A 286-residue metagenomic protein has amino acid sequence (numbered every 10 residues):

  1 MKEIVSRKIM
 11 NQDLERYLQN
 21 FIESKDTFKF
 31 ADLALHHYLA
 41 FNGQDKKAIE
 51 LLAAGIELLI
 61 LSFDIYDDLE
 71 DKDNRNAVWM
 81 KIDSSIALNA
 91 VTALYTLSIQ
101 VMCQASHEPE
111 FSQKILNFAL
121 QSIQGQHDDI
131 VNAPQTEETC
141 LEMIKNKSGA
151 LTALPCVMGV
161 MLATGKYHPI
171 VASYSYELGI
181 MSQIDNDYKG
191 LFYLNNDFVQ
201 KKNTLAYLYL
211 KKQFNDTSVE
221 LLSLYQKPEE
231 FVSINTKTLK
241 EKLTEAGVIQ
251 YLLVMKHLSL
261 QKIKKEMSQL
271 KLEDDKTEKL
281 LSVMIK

Functional and structural regions predicted by a protein language model:
M1-I4: N-terminal amphipathic/basic leader segments beginning at the initiator methionine
R7-V219: Mg2+-dependent prenyl diphosphate-binding active-site environment of isoprenoid biosynthetic enzymes
L14, L18-L39, T204-Y209, K237-E241 (+1 more regions): Catalytic cores of Mg2+-dependent Asp-rich isoprenoid enzymes
Q121, M181, K227-F231, K262 (+1 more regions): A short structural micro-motif
I123, H127-I130, Q183, S233 (+3 more regions): Residue-level signal for secondary-structure boundary elements
D216-Q226, E241-K242, Y251: Gly/Pro-rich interdomain helix-loop hinge
V219-L221, F231-I234: Intrinsically disordered, low-complexity segments enriched in Gly and acidic/Ser/Thr residues that form flexible
